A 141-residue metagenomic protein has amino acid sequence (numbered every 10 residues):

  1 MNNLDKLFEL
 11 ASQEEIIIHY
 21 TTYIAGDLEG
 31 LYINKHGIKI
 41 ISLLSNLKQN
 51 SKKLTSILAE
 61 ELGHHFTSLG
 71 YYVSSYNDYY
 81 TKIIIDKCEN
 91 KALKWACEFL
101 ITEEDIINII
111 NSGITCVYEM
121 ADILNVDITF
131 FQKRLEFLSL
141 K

Functional and structural regions predicted by a protein language model:
M1-K141: Active-site hotspot residues in diverse enzymes, especially metal/ion-binding acidic/histidine motifs
